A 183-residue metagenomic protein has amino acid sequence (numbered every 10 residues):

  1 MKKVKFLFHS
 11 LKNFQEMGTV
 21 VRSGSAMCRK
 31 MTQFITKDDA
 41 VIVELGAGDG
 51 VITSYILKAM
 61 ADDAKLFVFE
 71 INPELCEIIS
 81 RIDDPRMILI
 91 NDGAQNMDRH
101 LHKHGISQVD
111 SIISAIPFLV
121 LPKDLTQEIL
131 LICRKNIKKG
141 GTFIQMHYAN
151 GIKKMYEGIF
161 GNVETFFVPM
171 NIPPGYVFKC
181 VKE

Functional and structural regions predicted by a protein language model:
K2-I35: Class I SAM-dependent methyltransferase Rossmann-like catalytic core, especially the SAM/SAH-binding loop
D39-G48: Conserved class I S-adenosyl-L-methionine
G50-S54: Glycine-rich SAM-binding Motif I of class I
K65-E70: Conserved SAM-binding motif I beta-strand of class I
L75-H104: S-adenosyl-L-methionine
Q127-K139: A short glycine-rich, Lys/Arg-flanked "PGG" loop and its adjoining helix->strand segment in the class I
G140-H147: Conserved beta-strand signature within the Rossmann-like core of class I S-adenosyl-L-methionine
P169-E183: Core SAM-dependent methyltransferase catalytic element
